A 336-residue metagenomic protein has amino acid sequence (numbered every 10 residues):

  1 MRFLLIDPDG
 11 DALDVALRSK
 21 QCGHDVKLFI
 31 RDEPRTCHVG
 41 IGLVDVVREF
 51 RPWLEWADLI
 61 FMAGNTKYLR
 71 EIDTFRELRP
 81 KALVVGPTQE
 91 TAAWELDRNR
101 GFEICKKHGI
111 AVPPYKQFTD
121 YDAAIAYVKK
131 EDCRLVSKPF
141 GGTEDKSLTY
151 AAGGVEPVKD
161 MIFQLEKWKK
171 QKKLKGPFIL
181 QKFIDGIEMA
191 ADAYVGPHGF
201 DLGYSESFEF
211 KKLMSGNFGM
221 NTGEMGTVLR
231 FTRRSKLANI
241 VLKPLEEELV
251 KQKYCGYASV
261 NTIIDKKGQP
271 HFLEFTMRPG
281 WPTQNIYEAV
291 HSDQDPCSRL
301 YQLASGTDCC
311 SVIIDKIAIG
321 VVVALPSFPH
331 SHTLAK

Functional and structural regions predicted by a protein language model:
M1-E90: ATP-binding N-terminal substructure of ATP-dependent carboxylate-amine bond-forming enzymes
L4-I6, G10, F50, L96-F178 (+2 more regions): Active-site nucleotide/adenylate-binding loops and adjacent lid/helix of ATP-dependent enzymes
L28-F29, M62, V84-P87, P114-Q117 (+4 more regions): General beta-strand structural signal in soluble alpha/beta enzymes
T36-G40, A93-N99, K146-S147, M214-G216: Short, charged, surface-exposed secondary-structure boundary motifs
N65-Y68, F140-G142, R278, P326-S327: Short glycine-rich anion-binding loops that position phosphate/pyrophosphate groups of nucleotides and phosphorylated
L78-T88, E95, G101-K107: Glycine/small-residue-rich loop that forms an oxyanion/phosphate-binding "nest" at active or ligand-binding sites
L148-Y287: Internal nucleotide-binding/catalytic subdomain
A238-S259, K266, T276-K336: Active-site "cap" helix and flanking loop/linker of ATP-utilizing ligase/carboxylase catalytic domains
